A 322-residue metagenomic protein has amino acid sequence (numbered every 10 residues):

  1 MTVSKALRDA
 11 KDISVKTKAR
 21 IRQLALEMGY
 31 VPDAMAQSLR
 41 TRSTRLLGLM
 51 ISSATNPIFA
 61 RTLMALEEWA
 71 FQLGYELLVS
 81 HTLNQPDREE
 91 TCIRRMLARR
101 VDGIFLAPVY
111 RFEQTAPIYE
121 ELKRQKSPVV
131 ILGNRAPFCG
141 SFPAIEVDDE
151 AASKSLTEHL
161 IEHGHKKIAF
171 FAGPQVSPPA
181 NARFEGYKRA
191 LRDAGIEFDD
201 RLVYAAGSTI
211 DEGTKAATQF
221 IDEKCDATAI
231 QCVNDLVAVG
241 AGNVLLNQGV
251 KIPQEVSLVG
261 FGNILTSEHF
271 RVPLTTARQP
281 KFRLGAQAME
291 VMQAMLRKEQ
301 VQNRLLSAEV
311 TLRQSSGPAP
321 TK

Functional and structural regions predicted by a protein language model:
M1-S43, P320-K322: N-terminal helix-turn-helix DNA-binding module of bacterial transcription factors
T2-K5, L39-T55, A65, F105 (+2 more regions): Short beta-strand segments enriched in small/hydrophobic residues
L26-M64, Q72-Y75, L83-N84, R95-A98: N-terminal helix-turn-helix/winged-helix DNA-binding helices and compositionally similar short basic alpha-helical
E27, E68-L73, R94-R100, E113-A116 (+1 more regions): Bacterial carbohydrate/catabolite-sensing allosteric modules
I51, P108, N234: Glycine-rich, N-terminal phosphate-binding loop of Rossmann-like dinucleotide-binding domains
L78-S80, F105-L106, F170, R278: Short catalytic-loop micro-motif centered on adjacent basic/acidic residues
L83-P86, V109-E113, L236: Short beta->alpha connector loops
D87-T91: Conserved ATP-dependent adenylate/AMP-binding module captured primarily in the ANL superfamily
